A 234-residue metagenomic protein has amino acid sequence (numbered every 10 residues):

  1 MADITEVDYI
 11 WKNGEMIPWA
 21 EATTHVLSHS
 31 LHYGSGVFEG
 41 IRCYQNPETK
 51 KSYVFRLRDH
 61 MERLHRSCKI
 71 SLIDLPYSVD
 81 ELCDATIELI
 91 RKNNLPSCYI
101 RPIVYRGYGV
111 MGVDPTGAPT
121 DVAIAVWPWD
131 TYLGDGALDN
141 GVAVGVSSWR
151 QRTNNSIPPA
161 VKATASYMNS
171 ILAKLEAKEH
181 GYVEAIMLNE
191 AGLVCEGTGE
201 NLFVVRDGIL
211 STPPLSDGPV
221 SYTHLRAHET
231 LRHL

Functional and structural regions predicted by a protein language model:
M1-Y77, E81-E88, M111-R226: Helix-start/capping segments and mature chain N-termini
K92: Catalytic-core "active-site belt" of small-molecule-metabolizing enzymes, emphasizing His/Asp/Glu-rich regions
L95-C98: Ordered, amphipathic secondary-structure segments that act as subunit-interaction surfaces in large macromolecular
Y105-V110: Short, internal active-site loops enriched in acidic
H224, E229-L234: Single conserved hydrophobic/aromatic residue that forms the stacking wall/gate of nucleotide- or nucleobase-binding
